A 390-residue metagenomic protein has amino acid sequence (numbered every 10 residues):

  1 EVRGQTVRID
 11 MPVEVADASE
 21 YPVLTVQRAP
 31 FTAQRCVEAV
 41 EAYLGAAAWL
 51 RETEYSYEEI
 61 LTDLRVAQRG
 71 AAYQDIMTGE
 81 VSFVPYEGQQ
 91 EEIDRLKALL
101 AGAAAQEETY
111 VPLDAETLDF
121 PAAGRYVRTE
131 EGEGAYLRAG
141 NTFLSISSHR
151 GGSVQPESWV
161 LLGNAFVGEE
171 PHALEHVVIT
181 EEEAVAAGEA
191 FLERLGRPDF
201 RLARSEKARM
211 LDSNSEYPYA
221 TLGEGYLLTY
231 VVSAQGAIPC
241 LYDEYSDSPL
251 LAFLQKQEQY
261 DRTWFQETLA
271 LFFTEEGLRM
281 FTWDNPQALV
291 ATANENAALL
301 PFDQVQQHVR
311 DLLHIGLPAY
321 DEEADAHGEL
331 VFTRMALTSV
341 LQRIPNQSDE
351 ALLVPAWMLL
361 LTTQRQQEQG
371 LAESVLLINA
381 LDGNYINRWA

Functional and structural regions predicted by a protein language model:
E1-D261: Preferential activation on post-signal-peptide N-terminal prodomains/segments of secreted or lumenal proteins
N141, S145-H176, W264-A298, A372-A390: A short, surface-exposed interaction/processing loop segment used at functional sites
V185-E368: Segments that shape or occlude catalytic/ligand-binding pockets
